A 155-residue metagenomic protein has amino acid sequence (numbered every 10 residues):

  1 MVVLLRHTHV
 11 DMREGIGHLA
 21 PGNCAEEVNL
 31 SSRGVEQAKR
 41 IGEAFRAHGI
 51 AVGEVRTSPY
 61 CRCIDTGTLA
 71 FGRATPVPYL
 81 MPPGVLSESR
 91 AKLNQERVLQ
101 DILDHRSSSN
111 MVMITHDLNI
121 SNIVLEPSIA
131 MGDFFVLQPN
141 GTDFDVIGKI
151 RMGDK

Functional and structural regions predicted by a protein language model:
M1-L86, E126-D145, I150-K155: Active-site-proximal alpha-helix that buttresses catalytic centers in soluble enzyme cores
V2, S107-T115: Generic beta-sheet signal
R33-Q37, R90-R97: Soluble or luminal CAZymes and related metallo-dependent hydrolases
L80-P82, S87-S89, E96, Q100: All-alpha RGS (Regulator of G-protein Signaling) helical domain and cognate RGS-like helical scaffolds
I102-D104, E126-P127: Short secondary-structure boundary/capping segments
D104-S109, P139-N140: A short, structured loop/turn motif at beta-sheet edges
